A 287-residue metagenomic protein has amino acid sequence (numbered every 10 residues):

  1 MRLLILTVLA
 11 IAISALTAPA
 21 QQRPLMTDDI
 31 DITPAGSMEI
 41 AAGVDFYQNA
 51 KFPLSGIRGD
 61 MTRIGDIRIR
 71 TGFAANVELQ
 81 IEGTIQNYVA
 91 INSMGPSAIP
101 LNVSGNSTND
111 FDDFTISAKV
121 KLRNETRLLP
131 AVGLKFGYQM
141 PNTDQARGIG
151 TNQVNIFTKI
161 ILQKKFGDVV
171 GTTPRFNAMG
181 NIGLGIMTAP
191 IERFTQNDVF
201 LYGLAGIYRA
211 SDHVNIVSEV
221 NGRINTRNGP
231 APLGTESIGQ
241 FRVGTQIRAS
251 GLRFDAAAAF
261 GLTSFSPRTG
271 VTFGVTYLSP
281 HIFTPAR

Functional and structural regions predicted by a protein language model:
I5-A15: Bacterial N-terminal signal peptides
A20-R287: Transmembrane beta-barrel domains of Gram-negative outer membranes and organellar outer membranes
